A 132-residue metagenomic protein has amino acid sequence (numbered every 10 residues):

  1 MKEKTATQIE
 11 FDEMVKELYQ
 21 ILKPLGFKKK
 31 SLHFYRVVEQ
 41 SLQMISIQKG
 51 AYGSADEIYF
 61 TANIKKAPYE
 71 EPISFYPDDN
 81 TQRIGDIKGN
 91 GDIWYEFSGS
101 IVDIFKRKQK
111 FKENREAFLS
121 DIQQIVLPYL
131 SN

Functional and structural regions predicted by a protein language model:
M1-E13, E17, K29, Y35-N132: Intrinsically disordered, low-complexity regulatory regions enriched in serine/threonine/proline and acidic residues
L22: Pyridoxal 5′-phosphate
